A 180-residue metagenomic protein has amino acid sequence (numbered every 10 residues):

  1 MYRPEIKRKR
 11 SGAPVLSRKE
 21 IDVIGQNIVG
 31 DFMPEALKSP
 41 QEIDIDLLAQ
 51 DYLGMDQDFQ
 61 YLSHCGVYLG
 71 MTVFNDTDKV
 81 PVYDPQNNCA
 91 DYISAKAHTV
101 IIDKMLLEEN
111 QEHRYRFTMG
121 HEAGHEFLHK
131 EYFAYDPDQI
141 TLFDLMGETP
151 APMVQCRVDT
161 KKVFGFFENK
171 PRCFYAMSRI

Functional and structural regions predicted by a protein language model:
M1-I180: Active-site hotspot residues in diverse enzymes, especially metal/ion-binding acidic/histidine motifs
